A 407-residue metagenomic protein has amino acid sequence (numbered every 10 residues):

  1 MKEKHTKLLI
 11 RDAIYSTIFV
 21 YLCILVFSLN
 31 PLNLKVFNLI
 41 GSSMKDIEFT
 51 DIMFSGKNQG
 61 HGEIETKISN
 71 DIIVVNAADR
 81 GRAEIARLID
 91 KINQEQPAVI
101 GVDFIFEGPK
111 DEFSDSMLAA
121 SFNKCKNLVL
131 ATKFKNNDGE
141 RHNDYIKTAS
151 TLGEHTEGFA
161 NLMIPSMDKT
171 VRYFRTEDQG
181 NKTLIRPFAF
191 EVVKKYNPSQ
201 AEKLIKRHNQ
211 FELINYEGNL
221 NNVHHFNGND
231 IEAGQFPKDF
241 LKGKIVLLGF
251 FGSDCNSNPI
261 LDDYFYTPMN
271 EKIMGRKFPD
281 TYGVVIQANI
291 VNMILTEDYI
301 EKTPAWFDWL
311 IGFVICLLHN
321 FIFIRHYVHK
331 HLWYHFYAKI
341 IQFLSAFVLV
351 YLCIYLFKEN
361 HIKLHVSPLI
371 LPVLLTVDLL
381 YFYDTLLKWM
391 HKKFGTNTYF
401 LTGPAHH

Functional and structural regions predicted by a protein language model:
K2-R207, L241-Y334, Q342-A346, L374-Y383: Non-transmembrane functional regions of envelope-associated proteins
E48-M53, H224-D230, Y282, P304 (+1 more regions): General structural signal for secondary-structure boundaries
Q210-H225, V285: Active-site Gly/Thr loop motif
N221-D239: A Trp-anchored, charged/polar loop motif used as the substrate-binding/catalytic surface of acyl/ester-handling
D308, H329-H407: Alpha-helical transmembrane segments forming the membrane-embedded cores of inner-membrane proteins across
